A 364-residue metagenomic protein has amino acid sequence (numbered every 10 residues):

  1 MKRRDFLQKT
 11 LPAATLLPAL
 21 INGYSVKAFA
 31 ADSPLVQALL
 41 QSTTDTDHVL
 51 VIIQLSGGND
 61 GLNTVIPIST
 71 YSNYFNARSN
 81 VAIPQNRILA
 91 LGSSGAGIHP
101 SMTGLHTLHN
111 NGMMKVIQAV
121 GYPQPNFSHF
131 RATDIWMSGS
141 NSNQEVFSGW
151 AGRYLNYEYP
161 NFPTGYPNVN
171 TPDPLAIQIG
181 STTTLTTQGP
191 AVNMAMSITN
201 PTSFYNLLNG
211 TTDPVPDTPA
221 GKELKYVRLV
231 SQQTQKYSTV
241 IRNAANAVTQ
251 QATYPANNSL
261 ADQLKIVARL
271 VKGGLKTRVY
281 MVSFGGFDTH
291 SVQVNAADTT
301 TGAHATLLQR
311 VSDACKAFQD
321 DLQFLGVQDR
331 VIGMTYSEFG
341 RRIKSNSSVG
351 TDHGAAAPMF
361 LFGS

Functional and structural regions predicted by a protein language model:
M1-D313, A317-L325, K344, P358-S364: Feature for exported/extracytoplasmic and membrane-associated proteins, marking the mature portion
S72-Y74, G350-H353: Short, surface-exposed loop/turn microsegments at beta-strand edges and helix-strand junctions
D321-D329, G333-D352, F360: Hydrophobic alpha-helical bundle architecture
